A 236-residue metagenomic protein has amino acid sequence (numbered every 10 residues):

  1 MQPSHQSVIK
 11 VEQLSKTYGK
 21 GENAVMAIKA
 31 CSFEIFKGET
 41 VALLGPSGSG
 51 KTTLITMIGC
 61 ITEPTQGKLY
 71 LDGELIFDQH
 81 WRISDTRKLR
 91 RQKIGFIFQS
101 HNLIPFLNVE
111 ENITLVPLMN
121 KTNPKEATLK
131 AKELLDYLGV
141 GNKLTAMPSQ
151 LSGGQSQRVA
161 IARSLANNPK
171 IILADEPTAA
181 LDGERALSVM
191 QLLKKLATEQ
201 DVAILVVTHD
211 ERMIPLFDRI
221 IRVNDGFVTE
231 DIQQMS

Functional and structural regions predicted by a protein language model:
M1-T17, E230-S236: ABC-family P-loop ATPase nucleotide-binding domain
V8-I9, L14-V223: ABC family nucleotide-binding domain
L75, D225-Q233: Conserved switch/coupling elements of ABC/ABC-like ATPase nucleotide-binding domains
